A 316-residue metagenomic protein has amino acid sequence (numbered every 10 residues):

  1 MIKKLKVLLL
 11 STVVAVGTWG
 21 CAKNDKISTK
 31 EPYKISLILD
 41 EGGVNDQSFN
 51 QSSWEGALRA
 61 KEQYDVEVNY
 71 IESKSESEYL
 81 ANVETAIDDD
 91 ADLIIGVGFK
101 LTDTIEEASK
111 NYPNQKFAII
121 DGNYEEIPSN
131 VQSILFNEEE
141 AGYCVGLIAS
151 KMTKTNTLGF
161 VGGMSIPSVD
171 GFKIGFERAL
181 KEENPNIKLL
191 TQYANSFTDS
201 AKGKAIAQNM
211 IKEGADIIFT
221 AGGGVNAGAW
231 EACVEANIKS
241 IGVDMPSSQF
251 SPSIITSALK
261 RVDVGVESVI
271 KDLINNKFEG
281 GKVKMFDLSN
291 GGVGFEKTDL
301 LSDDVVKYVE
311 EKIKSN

Functional and structural regions predicted by a protein language model:
M1-L8: Bacterial N-terminal signal peptides that target proteins for export
L10-A15: Sec-dependent N-terminal signal peptides
G17-G20: C-terminal motif of bacterial Sec signal peptides marking the signal peptidase cleavage site
K23-N316: A residue-level marker of the well-folded mature domains of exported/periplasmic proteins
